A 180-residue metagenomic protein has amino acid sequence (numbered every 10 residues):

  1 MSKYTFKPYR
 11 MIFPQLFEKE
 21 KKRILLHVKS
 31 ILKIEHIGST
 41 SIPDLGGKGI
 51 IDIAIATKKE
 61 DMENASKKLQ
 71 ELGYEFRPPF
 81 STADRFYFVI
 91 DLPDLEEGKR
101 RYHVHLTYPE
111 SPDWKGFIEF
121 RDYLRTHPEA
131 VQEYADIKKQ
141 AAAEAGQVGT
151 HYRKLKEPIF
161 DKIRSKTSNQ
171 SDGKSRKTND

Functional and structural regions predicted by a protein language model:
M1-E35, F160-D161, D172: Helical scaffold of the NTase/Pol beta-like nucleotidyltransferase catalytic core
S2, G49-I53, R100-Y102, F120: Short amphipathic alpha-helical segments
T5-M11, A54, E119-L124: Short histidine-centered catalytic/ligand-binding loop motif
K21-N64: Active-site nucleotide-donor binding segment shared across nucleotidyl transfer reactions
A65-G73: Short amphipathic alpha-helices in soluble, non-transmembrane regions that often serve as interface/regulatory elements
Y74-S111: Conserved catalytic core of two-metal-ion nucleotidyltransferases
P112-D180: Catalytic cores of NTP-dependent nucleotidyl/adenyl transfer enzymes across multiple folds
